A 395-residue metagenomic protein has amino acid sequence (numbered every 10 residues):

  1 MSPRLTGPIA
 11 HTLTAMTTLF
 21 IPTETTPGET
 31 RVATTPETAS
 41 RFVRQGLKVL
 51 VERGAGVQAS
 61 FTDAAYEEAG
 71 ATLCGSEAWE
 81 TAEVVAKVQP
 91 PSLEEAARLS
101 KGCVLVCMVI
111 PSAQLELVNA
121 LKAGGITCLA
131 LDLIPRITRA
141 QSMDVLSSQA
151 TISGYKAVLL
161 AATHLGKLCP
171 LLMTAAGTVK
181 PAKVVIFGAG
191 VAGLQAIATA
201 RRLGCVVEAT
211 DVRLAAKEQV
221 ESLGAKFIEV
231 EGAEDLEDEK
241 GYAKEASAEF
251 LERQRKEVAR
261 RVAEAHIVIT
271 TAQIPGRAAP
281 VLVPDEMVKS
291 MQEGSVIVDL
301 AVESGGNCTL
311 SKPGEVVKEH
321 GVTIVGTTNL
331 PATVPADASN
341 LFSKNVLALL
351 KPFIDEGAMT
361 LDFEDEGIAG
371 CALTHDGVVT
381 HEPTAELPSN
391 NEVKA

Functional and structural regions predicted by a protein language model:
M1-A15: Short, Lys/Arg-enriched N-terminal segments with co-localized hydrophobic residues within the first ~10-30 amino acids
T17, D132-I134, T138-A175, P181 (+2 more regions): Adenosine-phosphate binding glycine-rich loop
T17-A120: An N-terminal-biased, well-structured beta-alpha scaffold segment characteristic of Rossmann-like dinucleotide-binding
P22-G56, F61, P170-R261: Glycine-rich phosphate/diphosphate-binding loop of Rossmann-like nucleotide-binding domains
G28-A33, E94-L99, C107, G241 (+2 more regions): Glycine/threonine-rich flexible loop motifs
G70-E80, P90-P91, E237-V268, A272-K289 (+2 more regions): A structured beta-alpha segment of the ubiquitous adenosine-cofactor-binding alpha/beta core
V84-A162: Phosphate/diphosphate ligand-binding glycine-rich loop within oxidoreductases
S112-T138, R277-L330: Rossmann-fold NAD(P)-binding glycine/threonine-rich loop
